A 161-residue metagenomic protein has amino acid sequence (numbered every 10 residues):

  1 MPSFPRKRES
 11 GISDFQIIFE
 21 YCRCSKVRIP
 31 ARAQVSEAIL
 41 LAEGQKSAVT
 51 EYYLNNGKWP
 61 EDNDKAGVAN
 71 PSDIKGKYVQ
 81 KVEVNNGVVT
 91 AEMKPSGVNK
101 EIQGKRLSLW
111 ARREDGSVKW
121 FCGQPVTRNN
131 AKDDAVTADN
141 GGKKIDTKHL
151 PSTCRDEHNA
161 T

Functional and structural regions predicted by a protein language model:
F4, E9-G11: A cross-taxon signal for low-complexity, glycine/charged-rich
P5, F19-Y21, K119, P151: Mature extracytoplasmic/luminal segments of secretory-pathway proteins
E9, I17-E20, C24, G57-W59 (+1 more regions): Short linear sequence elements within intrinsically disordered, low-complexity coil regions
F15-T50: Amphipathic alpha-helical segments typified by the pilin-like N-terminal helix that continues immediately C-terminal
L54-T161: Periplasmic/extracellular, small/polar-rich flexible segments of pilin-like filament-forming proteins
